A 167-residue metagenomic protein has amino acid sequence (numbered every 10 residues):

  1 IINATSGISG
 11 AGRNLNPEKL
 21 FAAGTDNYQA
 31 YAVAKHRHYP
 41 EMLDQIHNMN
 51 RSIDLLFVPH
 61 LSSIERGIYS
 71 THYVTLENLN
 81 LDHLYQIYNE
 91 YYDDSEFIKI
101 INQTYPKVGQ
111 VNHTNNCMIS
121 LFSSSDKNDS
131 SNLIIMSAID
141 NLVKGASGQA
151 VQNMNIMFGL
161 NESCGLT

Functional and structural regions predicted by a protein language model:
I1-T5, G165-T167: Beta-strand segments within the central parallel beta-sheet cores of soluble alpha/beta enzyme folds
N3-I135: C-terminal substrate-binding/catalytic lobe of Rossmann-fold NAD(P)-dependent oxidoreductases
M118-T167: NAD(P)-dependent Rossmann-like dehydrogenase/reductase catalytic/cofactor-binding core
